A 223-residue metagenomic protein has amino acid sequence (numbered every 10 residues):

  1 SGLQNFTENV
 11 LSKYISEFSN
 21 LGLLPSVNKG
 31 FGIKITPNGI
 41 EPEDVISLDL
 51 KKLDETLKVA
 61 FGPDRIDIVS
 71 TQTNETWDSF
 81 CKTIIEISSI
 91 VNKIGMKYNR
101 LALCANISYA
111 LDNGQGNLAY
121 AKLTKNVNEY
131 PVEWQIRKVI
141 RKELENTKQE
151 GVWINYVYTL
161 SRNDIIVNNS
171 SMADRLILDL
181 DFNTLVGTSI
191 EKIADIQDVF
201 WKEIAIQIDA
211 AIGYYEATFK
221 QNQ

Functional and structural regions predicted by a protein language model:
S1-P63, V69-S70: N-terminal low-complexity, intrinsically disordered segments
F6, V10, T76-T83, I196 (+1 more regions): Short amphipathic alpha-helical segments
E17, T83-I94, E203, Q207-Y214: Conserved short hydrophobic interaction patches
D54-N92: Hydrophobic alpha-helical segments and helix pairs
L57-T73, K97-N106, M172-G187: Glycine-rich, often proline-containing surface loops adjacent to acidic residues and nearby aromatics that form
F80-N113: Extracellular-facing segments of soluble proteins and assemblies that are Gly/Ser/Thr-biased and enriched in aromatics
L101-D181: Aromatic/basic-lined ligand-recognition segments that form π-stacking hydrophobic pockets flanked by Lys/Arg to engage
S171-Q223: Long, compositionally biased interface segments
